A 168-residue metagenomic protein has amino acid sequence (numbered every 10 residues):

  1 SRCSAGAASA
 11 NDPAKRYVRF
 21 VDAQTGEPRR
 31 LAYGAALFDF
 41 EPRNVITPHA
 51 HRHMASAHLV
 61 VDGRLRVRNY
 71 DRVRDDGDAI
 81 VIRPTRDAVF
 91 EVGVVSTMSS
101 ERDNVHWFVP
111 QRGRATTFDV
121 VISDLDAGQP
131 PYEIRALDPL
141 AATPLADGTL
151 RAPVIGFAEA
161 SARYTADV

Functional and structural regions predicted by a protein language model:
S1-G6: N-terminal leader/capping segments at the start of a protein or of a new domain
A10-P42: A short glycine-rich, His/Asp/Glu-containing loop-to-beta-strand
R30-A32, A57, R72-H106, P110: Short acidic-glycine-tyrosine-enriched beta hairpin
A36-H51, V89-V92, S99-N104, V121-S123: Conserved short histidine dyad/triad with adjacent acidic residue
H53-R72: Glycine- and acidic-residue-biased ligand/ion/polar-headgroup-sensing regions
A57-L59, R112-A127: A short hydrophobic beta-strand segment most commonly corresponding to one strand of the jelly-roll/cupin
V109-P110, G128-E133: Short conserved micro-motifs at the rims of enzyme active sites and ligand-binding pockets
L137-V168: Long hydrophobic alpha-helical segments typical of transmembrane helices together with their membrane-interfacial
